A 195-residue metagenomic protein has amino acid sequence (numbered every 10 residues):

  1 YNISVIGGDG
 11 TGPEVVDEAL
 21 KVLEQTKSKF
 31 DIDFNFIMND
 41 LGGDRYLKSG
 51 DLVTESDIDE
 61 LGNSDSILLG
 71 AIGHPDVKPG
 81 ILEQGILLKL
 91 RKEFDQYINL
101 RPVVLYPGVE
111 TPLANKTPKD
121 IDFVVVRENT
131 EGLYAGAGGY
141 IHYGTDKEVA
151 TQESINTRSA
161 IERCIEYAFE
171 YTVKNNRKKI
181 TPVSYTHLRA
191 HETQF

Functional and structural regions predicted by a protein language model:
Y1-F36: N-terminal phosphate-binding or glycine-rich loops at protein starts, especially the Walker A/P-loop of NTPases
N2-T11, L68-G73, I180-Y185: Short glycine-rich or small-residue beta-strand-to-loop segments that form or flank ligand, phosphate, metal/Fe-S
D9-G12, D65, V126, A168: Buried hydrophobic positions in well-ordered alpha/beta secondary-structure cores of metabolic enzymes
D31-I37, N175-V183: Flexible, glycine/charged-enriched surface loops at secondary-structure junctions
D33-V53: N-terminal beta-loop-helix "entrance" segment that forms/cooperates in small-molecule cofactor or anionic ligand
L47-H142, D146-T151: N-terminal glycine-rich phosphate/adenylate-binding segment common to multiple enzyme folds
I165, F169-K179: Glycine-rich phosphate/diphosphate-binding loops that line cofactor/substrate pockets in enzymes
T186-F195: Conserved small/polar residues in nucleotide/adenosyl-binding loops
